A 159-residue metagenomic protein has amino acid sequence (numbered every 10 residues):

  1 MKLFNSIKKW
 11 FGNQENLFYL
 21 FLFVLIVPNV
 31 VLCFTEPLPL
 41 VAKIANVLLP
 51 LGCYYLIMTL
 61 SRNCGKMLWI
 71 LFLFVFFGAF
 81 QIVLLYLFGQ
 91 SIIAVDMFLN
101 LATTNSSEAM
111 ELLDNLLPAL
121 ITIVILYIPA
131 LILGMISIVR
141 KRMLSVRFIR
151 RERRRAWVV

Functional and structural regions predicted by a protein language model:
K2-V159: Transmembrane and membrane-interface helices of multi-pass, inner-membrane envelope-modifying transferases
